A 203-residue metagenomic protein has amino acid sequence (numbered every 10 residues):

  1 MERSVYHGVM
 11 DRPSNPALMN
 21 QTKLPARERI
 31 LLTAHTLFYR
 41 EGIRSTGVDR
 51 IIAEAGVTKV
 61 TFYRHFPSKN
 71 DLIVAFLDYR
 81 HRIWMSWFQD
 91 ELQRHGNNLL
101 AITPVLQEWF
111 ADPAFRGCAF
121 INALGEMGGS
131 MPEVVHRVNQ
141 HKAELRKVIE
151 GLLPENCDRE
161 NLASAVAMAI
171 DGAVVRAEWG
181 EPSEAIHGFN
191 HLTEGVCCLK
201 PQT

Functional and structural regions predicted by a protein language model:
M1-E41, S45-V57, D71: Basic, helix-initiating cap at the start of DNA-binding domains
H7, V134-N139, P154-T203: Hydrophobic/aromatic-rich alpha-helical bundle segments in the mid-to-C-terminal region
P25, R29-T36, R40, E54 (+4 more regions): Alpha-helical structural segments
A55-F66: Short hydrophobic/aromatic patch on the recognition helix
P67-D71, A75, Q93, A111-F115 (+2 more regions): Residues in soluble alpha-helical coiled-coils and helical-bundle/repeat scaffolds
L100-I121, G129-S130: Helical hydrophobic small-molecule/effector-binding pocket
